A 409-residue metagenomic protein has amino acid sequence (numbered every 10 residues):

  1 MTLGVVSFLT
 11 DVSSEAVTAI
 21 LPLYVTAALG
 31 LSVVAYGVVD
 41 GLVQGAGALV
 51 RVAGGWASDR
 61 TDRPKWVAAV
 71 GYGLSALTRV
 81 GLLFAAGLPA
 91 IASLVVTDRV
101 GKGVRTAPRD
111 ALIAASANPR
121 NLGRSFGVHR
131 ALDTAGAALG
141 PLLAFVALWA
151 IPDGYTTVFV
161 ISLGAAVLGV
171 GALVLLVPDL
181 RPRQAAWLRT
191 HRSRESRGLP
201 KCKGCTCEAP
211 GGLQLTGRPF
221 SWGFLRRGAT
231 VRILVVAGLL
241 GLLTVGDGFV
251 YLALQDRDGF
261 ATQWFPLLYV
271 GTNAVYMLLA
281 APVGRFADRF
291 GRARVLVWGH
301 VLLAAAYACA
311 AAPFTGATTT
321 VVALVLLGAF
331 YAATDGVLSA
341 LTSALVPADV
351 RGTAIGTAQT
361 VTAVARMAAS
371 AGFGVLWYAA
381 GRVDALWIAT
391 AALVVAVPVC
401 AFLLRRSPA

Functional and structural regions predicted by a protein language model:
M1, D179-L239: Juxtamembrane intracellular "pre-TM" segments in multi-pass secondary transporters
M1-G47, T230-L268: Helix-loop boundary and gating motifs at the non-cytosolic
L23-A28, L139-T157, A368-D384: Transmembrane alpha-helix termini and helix-breaking/packing motifs in multi-pass membrane transporters
V50-R63, L148, L279-R292, W377-Y378: Helix-to-loop junctions at the C-terminal end of transmembrane segments in multipass secondary transporters
W66-V80, L163, R294-C309, T390: Structural signature of the two symmetry-related core transmembrane helices
L94-A135: Cytoplasmic helix-loop-helix junction between adjacent transmembrane helices in 12-TM secondary transporters
G164-H191, A396-L404: C-terminal membrane-cytosol helix-exit motif in multi-pass small-molecule transporters
A293-L338: C-terminal transmembrane helical hairpin of 12-TM major facilitator-type secondary transporters
